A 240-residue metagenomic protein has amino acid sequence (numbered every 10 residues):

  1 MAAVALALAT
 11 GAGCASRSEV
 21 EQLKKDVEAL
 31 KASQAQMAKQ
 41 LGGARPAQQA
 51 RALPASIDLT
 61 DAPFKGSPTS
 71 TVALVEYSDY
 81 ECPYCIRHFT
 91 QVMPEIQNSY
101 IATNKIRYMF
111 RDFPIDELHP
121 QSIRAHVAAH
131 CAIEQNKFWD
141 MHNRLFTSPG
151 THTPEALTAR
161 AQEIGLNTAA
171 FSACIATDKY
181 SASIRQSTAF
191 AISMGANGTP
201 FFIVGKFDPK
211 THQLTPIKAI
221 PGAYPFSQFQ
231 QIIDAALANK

Functional and structural regions predicted by a protein language model:
M1-A2: Bacterial N-terminal signal peptides that target proteins for export
A12-C14: N-terminal Sec signal peptide cleavage junction
S16-K24, E28, A159-K240: C-terminal cap of thioredoxin/glutaredoxin-like
V20-A47: Post-signal peptide N-terminal segment of mature Sec-exported envelope proteins
S56-V72: A short beta-strand-turn-helix
S70-A73, T103-R107, Q135-D140, L166-A170 (+1 more regions): Loop/turn elements at helix/coil->beta-strand transitions in domains of secreted/extracellular proteins
Y77-D79, R111-P114, N143-F146, A176 (+2 more regions): Active-site-proximal beta-strand/loop segments in catalytic clefts of secreted hydrolases
Y80-Q162, A235: Structural alpha/beta surface segment adjacent to cysteine/selenocysteine redox centers across thiol/disulfide enzymes
